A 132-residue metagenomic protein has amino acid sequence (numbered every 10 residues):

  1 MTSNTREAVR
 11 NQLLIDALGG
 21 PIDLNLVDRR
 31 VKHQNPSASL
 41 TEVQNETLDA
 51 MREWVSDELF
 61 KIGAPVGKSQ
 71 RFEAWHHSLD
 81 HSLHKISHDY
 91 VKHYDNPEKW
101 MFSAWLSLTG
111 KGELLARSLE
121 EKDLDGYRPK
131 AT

Functional and structural regions predicted by a protein language model:
M1-D57, A64, A131: Short amphipathic alpha-helical interface segments
L13-L14, L18, L24-L26, L40 (+8 more regions): Generic detector of leucine side chains in alpha-helical contexts
V43-S87: Long amphipathic alpha-helical segments
K68-T132: Short, amphipathic alpha-helical interaction segments positioned at domain boundaries
